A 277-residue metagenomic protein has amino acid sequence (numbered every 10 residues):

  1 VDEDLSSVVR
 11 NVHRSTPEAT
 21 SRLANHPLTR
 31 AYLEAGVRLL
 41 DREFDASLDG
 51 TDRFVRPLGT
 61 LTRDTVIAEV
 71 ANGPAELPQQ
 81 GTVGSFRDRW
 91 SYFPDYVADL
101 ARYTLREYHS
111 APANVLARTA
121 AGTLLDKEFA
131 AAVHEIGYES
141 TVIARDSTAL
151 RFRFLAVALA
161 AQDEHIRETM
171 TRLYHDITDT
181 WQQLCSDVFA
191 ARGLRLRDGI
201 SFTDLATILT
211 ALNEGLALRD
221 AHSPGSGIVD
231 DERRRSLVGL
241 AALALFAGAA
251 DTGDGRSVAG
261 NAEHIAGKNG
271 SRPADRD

Functional and structural regions predicted by a protein language model:
V1-A19, A190, L218-D277: C-terminal peripheral helix-coil segments that are non-catalytic and often amphipathic
V1-T60, L77-Q80, D95: Basic, helix-initiating cap at the start of DNA-binding domains
T29, L33-V37, D41, R87-A117: An amphipathic alpha-helix adjacent to DNA-recognition modules
L33, R63-I67, T178-S186, T203-A206 (+1 more regions): An amphipathic alpha-helix signature
R53-D99: Helix-turn-helix
S110-T148, A206: Hydrophobic alpha-helical connector segments
A144-F154, E164-G193: Amphipathic alpha-helical packing segments from all-alpha helical-bundle domains
A149-F152, R197-D220, E232-L245: Hydrophobic alpha-helical segments that form the core of small-molecule binding pockets and/or dimer interfaces
